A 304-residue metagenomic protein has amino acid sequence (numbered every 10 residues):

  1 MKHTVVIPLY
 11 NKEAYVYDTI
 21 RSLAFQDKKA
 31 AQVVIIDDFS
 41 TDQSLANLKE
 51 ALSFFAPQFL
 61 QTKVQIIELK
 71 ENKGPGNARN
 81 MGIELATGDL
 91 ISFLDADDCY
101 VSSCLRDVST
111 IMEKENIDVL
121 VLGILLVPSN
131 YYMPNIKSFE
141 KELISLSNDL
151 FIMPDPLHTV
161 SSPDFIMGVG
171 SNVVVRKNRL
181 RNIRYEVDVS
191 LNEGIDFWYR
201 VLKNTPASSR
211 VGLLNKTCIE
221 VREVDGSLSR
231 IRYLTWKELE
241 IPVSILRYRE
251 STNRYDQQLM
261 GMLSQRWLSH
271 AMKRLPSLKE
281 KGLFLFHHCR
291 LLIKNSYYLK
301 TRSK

Functional and structural regions predicted by a protein language model:
K12-F25: Short, well-formed alpha-helical segments that are part of the catalytic scaffolds of diverse glycosyltransferases
D37-L48, E71, D95: A conserved acidic beta->alpha catalytic loop
Q43, D98-I111: Acidic donor-binding/catalytic loop of UDP-sugar-dependent glycosyltransferases, especially processive GT2
L60-Q61, L105-I111, N116-R179: Flexible acidic/His/Gly-enriched loops in nucleotide-sugar-dependent glycosyltransferase catalytic domains
L69-A86: Glycine-rich, basic loop-to-helix element that forms the pyrophosphate-binding segment of sugar-nucleotide handling
I91: Short aromatic/hydrophobic "clamp" motif used to bind/position activated sugar donors
L146-T235: Conserved nucleotide-sugar donor-binding catalytic segment
T217-D225, R230-Q257, E280-K294: Catalytic core of nucleotide-sugar-dependent glycosyltransferases
